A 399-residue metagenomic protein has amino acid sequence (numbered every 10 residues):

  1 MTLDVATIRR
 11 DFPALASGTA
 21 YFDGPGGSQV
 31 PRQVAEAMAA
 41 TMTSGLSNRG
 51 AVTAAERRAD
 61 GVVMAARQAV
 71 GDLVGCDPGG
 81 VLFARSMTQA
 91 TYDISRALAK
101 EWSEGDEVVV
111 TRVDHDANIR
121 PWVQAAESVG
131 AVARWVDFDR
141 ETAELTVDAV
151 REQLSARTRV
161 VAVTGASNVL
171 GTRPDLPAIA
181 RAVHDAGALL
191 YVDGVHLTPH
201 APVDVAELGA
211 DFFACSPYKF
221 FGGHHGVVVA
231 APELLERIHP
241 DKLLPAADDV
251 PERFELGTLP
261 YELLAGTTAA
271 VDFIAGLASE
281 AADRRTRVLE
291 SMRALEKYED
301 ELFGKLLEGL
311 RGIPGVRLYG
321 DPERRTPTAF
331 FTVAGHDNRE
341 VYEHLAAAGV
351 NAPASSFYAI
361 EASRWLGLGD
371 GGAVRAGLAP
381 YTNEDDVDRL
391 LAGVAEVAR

Functional and structural regions predicted by a protein language model:
M1-R399: Pyridoxal 5′-phosphate
